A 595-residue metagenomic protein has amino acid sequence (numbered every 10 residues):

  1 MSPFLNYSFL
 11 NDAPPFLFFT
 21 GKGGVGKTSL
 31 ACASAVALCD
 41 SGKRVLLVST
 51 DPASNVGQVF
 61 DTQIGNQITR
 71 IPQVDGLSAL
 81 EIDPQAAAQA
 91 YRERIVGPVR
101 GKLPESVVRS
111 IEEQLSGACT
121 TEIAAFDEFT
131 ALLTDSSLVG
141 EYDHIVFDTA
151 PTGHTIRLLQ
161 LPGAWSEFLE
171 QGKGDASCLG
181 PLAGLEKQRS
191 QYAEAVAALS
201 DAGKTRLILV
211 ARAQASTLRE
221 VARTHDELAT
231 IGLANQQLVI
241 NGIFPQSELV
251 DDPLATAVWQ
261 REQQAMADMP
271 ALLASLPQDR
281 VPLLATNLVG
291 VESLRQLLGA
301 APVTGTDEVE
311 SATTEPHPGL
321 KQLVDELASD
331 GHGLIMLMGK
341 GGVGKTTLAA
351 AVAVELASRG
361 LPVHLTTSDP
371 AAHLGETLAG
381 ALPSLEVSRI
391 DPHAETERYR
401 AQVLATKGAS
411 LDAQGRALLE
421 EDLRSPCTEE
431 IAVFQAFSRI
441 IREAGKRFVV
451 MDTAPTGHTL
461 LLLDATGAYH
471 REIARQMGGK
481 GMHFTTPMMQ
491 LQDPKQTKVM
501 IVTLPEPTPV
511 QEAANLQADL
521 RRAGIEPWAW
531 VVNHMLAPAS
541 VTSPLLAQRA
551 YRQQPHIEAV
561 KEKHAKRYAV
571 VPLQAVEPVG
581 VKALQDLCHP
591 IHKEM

Functional and structural regions predicted by a protein language model:
M1-N11, Q63, A195-I335, Q492-T497 (+1 more regions): C-terminal lobe/tail of nucleotide-utilizing enzymes
L10-N11, L38-S41, I71-Q73, D135-G140 (+7 more regions): Conserved catalytic network of the ASCE P-loop NTPase/AAA+ motor domain
P14, K43, E141-Y142, K204 (+5 more regions): Short, high-confidence coil segments that cap the C-terminus of an alpha-helix and link into the following beta-strand
F18-F19, S34, L38, L47-P52 (+14 more regions): Short, structured motif recognition centered on aromatic/hydrophobic residues
F18-T20, V25-I82, T149, L159-G163 (+2 more regions): Walker A/P-loop NTP-binding active-site region of P-loop NTPases, recognizing the glycine-rich GxxxxGKT/S
P52-N55, P84-A88, P151-H154, G163 (+10 more regions): Conserved nucleotide-binding/hydrolysis micro-motifs of P-loop NTPases
S54-S116, T120-I123, A372-R424: P-loop NTPase motor core
R100-Q214, R219-R223, S410-T508, E512-N515: Phosphate/Mg2+-binding loops and adjacent switch elements in nucleotide/diphosphate-handling enzyme cores
